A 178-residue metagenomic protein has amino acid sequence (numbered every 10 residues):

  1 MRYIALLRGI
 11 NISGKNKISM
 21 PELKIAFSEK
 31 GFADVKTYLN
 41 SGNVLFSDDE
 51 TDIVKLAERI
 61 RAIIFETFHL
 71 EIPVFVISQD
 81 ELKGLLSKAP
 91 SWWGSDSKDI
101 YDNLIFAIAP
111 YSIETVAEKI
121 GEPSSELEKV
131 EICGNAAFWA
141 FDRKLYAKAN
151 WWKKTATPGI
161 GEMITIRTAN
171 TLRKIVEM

Functional and structural regions predicted by a protein language model:
M1-S41, L45-M178: Surface-exposed, charge/polar-rich loops and edge strands
